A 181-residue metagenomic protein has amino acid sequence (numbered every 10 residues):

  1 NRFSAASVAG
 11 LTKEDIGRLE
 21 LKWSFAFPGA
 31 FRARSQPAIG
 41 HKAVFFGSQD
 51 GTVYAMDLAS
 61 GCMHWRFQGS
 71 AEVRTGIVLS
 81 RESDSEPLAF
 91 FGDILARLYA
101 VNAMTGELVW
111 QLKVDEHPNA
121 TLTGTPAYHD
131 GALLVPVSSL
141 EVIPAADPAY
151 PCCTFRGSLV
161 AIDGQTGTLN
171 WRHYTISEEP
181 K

Functional and structural regions predicted by a protein language model:
N1, A30-Y54, S70-L98, P118-L159: Repeat-blade elements of multi-bladed beta-propeller folds
N1, S7, F27-G29, M104: Acidic, proline/glycine-rich low-complexity intrinsically disordered segments
N1-L21: Blade/loop signatures of beta-propeller domains
E20-K22, C62-W65, E107-Q111, N170-W171: A structural motif specific to WD40 beta-propellers
A26-F27, K113-E116, N170-K181: Surface-exposed loop and turn segments in beta-propeller and other repeat-based domains that flank or scaffold
D57-S60, N102-T105, D163-T166: Short loop/turn segments that connect beta-strands within beta-propeller blades
